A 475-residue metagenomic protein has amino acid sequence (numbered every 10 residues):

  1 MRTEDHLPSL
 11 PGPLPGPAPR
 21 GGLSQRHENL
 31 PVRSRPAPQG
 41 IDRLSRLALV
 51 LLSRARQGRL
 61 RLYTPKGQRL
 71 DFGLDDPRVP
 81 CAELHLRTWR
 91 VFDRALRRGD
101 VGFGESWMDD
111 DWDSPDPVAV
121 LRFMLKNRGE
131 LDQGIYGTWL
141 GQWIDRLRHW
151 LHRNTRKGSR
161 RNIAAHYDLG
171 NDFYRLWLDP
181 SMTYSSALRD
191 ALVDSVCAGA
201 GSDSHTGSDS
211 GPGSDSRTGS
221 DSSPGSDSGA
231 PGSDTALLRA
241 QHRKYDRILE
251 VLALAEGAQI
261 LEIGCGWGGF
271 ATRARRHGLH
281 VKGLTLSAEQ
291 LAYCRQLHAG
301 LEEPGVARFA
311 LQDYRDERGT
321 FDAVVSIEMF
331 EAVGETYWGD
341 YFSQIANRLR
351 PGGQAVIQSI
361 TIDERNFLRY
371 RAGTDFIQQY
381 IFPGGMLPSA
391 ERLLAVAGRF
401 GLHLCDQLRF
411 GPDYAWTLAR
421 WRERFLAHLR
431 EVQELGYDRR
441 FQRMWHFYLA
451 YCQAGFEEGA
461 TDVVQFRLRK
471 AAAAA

Functional and structural regions predicted by a protein language model:
R2-C197, G232-D234, R239-Q241, R247: Feature captures hydrophobic
E256-G264: Conserved class I S-adenosyl-L-methionine
W267-G278: Conserved SAM-binding loop of SAM-dependent methyltransferases across substrates and taxa, primarily the Class I
L301-Y314: Conserved SAM-binding strand-loop segment of SAM-dependent methyltransferases
R315-V324: A short acidic, Gly/Pro-enriched loop at the edge of an enzyme's catalytic core that lines a small-molecule cofactor
G339-P351: A short glycine-rich, Lys/Arg-flanked "PGG" loop and its adjoining helix->strand segment in the class I
G352-I360: Conserved beta-strand signature within the Rossmann-like core of class I S-adenosyl-L-methionine
I360-A475: Substrate-binding/catalytic lobe of Class I Rossmann-like enzymes that use SAM or dcSAM, i.e., the mid-to-C-terminal
